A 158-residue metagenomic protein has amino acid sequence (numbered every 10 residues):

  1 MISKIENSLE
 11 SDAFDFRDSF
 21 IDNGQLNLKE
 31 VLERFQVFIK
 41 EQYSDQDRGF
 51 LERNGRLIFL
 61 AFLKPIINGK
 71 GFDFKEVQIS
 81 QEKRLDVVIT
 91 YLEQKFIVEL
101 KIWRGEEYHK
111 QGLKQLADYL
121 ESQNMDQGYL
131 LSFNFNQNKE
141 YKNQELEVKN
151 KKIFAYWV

Functional and structural regions predicted by a protein language model:
M1-G49: Accessory nucleic acid-recognition modules appended to NTPase machines
D22-N23, Q42-L51, F74-I79, K101-Y108: Short, contiguous acidic/charged loop-to-helix segments that flank catalytic cores in large enzymes
V31-F74: Acidic-basic catalytic patches of nuclease active cores, encompassing PD-(D/E)XK and other metal-cofactor nuclease
F59, V87-I89, E93-R104, Y119: Conserved catalytic cores of phosphodiester-cleaving nucleases, focusing on short active-site segments
F62-E93: Active-site metal-binding core of divalent-cation-utilizing nuclease and nuclease-like domains
I102-E107, Y129-S132, A155-W157: Conserved RecA-like P-loop NTPase helicase motor core
H109-L113, L120-V148: Nucleic-acid nuclease catalytic cores
L146-V158: Intrinsically disordered, low-complexity terminal regions enriched in charged/polar residues
